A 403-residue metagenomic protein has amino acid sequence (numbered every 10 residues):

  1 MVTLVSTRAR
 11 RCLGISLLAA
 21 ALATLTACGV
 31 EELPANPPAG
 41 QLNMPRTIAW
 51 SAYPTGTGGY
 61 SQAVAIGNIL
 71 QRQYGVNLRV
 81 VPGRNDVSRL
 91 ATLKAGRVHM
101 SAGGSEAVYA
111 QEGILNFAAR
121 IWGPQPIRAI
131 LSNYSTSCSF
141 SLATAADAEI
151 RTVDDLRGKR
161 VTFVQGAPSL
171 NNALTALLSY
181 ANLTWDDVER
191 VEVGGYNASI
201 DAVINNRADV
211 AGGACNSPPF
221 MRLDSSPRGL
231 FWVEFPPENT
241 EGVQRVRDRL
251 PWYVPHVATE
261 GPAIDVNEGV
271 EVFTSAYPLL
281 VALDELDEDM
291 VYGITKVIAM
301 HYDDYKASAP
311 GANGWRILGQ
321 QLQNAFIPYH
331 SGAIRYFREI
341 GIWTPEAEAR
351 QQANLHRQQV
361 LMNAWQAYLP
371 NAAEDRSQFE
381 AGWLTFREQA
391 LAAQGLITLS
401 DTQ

Functional and structural regions predicted by a protein language model:
V2-L17: Bacterial N-terminal signal peptides that target proteins for export
T24-A27: C-terminal motif of bacterial Sec signal peptides marking the signal peptidase cleavage site
G29-E32: Bacterial signal peptide processing site
N43-Q73, N77-R79, S139-N205, N216-P218 (+2 more regions): Bilobed "Venus flytrap"/periplasmic-binding protein-like clamshell domains and structurally analogous long
P45, C215-R228, W232, D289-V291 (+1 more regions): An extracytoplasmic/periplasmic, membrane-proximal ligand-sensing/linker region
Q62-I69, R79-I121, L142, I150 (+2 more regions): Pocket-flanking alpha-helical
S105-A107, I114-A118, A148, W185-V191 (+1 more regions): Pocket-lining segment of extracytoplasmic ligand-binding domains
R120-C138, G261-E271: A structural signal for short loop-to-beta-strand junctions that line the ligand-binding cleft of periplasmic/secreted
